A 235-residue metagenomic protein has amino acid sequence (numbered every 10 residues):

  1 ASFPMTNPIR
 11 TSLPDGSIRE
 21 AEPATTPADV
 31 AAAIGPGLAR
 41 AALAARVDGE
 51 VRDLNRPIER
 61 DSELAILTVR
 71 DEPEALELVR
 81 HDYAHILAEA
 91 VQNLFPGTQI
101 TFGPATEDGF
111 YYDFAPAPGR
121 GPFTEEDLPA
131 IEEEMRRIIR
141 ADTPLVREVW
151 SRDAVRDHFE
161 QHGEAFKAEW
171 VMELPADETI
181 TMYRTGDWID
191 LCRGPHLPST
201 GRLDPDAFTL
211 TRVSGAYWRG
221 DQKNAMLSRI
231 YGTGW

Functional and structural regions predicted by a protein language model:
A1-A84, A88-T106, E133-E134: Ubiquitin-like/PB1-type beta-grasp interaction modules and other compact soluble beta-rich domains
R56-E59, E63-L76, Q99-F102, Y111-W235: Auxiliary tRNA-acceptor-end handling modules of aminoacyl-tRNA synthetases
